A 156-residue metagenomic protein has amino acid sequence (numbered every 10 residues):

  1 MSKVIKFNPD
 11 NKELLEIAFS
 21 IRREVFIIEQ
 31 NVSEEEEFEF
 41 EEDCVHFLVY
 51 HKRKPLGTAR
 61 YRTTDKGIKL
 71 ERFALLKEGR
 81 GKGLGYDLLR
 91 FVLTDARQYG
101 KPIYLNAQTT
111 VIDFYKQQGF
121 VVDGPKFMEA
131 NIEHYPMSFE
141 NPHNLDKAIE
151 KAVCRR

Functional and structural regions predicted by a protein language model:
M1-C44, Y50-H51, D146-R156: Short amphipathic alpha-helix that is part of the acyltransferase structural core
L48, K54-R62, K69-A74: Conserved beta-strand in the GNAT
V49-K52, F139-N141: Active-site beta-strand termini and strand-to-loop segments that position acidic
T63-E71, R80, Y99, A130-E133: A conserved beta-turn-beta hairpin within the catalytic core of GNAT-like acetyltransferases that forms part
L75, G81-T94: Conserved acetyl-CoA-binding loop-helix of GNAT-fold acetyltransferases
D95-Q108: Conserved GNAT acetyl-CoA-binding A-motif
K116, V121-P136: Conserved catalytic-core motifs of GNAT/GCN5-like acyltransferases
